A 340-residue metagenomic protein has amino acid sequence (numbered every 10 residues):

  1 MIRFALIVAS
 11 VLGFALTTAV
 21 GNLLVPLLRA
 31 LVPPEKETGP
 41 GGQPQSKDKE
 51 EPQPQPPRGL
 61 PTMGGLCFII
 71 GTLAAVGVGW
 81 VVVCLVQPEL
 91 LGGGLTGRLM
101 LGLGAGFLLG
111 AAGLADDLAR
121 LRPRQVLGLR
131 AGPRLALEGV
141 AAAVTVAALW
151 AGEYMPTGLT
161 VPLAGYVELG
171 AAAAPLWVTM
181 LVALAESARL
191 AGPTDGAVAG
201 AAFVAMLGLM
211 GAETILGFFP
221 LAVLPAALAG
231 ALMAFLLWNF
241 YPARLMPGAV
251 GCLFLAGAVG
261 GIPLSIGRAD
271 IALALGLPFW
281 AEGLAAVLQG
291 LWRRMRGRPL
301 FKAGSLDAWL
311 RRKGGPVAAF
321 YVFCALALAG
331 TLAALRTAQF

Functional and structural regions predicted by a protein language model:
I2-L284, A334, Q339-F340: "…together with the soluble PPM/PP2C metallo-phosphatase catalytic core" -> "…together with the soluble PPM/PP2C
P26, A30, G290, A308 (+1 more regions): Charged/polar, solvent-exposed surface patches and flexible loops
L129-P133, G315-V322: Membrane-interface starts of transmembrane alpha-helices
A188-R189, P193-V204, G297-A318: Solvent-exposed interhelical
I271-A308: C-terminal hydrophobic structural anchor segments that stabilize assembly/packing rather than catalytic chemistry
V317-T337: Final/C-terminal transmembrane alpha-helix of multipass membrane proteins
